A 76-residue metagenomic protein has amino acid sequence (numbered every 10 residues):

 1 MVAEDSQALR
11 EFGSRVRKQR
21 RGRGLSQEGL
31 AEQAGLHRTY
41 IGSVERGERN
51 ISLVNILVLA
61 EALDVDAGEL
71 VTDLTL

Functional and structural regions predicted by a protein language model:
M1-E11: A detector for short, charged/polar N-terminal pre-domain segments
S14-Q33, V58: Short basic helix-loop element that most often maps to the first helix and adjoining turn of HTH DNA-binding modules
V16, L30-A31, I41-V44, L70: Conserved hydrophobic/aromatic packing and binding residues within compact polymer-binding modules
G35-R49: Recognition helix of helix-turn-helix/homeodomain-like DNA-binding domains that insert into the DNA major groove
N55-E69: DNA major-groove recognition helix of helix-turn-helix/homeodomain DNA-binding modules
V71-L76: Short amphipathic recognition helices of helix-turn-helix/homeodomain-type DNA-binding modules
